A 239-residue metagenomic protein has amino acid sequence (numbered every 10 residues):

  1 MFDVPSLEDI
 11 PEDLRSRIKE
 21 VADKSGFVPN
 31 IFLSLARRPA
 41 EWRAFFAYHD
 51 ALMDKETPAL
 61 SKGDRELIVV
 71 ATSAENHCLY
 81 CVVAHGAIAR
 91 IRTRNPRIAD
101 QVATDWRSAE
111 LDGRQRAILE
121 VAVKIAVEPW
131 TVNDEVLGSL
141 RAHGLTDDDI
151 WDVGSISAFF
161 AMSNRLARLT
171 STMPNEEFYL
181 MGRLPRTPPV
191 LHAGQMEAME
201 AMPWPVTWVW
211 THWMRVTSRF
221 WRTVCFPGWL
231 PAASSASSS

Functional and structural regions predicted by a protein language model:
M1-S239: Hydrophobic alpha-helical segments
